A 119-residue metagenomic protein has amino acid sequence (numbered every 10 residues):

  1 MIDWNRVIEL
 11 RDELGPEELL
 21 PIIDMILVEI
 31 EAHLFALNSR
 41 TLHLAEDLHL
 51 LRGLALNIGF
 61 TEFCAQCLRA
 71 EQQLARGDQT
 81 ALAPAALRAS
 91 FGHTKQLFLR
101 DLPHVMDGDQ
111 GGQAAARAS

Functional and structural regions predicted by a protein language model:
M1-S119: Two-component system phosphorelay core
